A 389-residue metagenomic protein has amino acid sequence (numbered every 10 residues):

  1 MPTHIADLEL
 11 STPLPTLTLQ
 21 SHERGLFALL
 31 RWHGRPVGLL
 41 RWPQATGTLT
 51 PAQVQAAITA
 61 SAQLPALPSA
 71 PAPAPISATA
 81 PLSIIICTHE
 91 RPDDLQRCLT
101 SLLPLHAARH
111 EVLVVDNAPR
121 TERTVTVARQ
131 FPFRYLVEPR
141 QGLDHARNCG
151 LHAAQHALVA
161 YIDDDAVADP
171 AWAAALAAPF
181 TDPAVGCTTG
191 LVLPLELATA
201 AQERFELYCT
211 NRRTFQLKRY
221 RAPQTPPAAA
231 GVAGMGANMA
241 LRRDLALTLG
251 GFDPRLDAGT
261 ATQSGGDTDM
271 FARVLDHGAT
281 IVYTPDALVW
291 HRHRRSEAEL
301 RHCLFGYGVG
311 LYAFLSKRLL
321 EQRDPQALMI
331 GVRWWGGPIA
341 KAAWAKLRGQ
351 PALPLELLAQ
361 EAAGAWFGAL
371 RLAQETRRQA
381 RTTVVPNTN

Functional and structural regions predicted by a protein language model:
P2-R24, A28-L40, Q44-S101: N-proximal low-complexity "stem/linker" segments adjacent to membrane-targeting elements
T100-R109: Short, acidic, metal-binding catalytic loop of nucleotide-sugar glycosyltransferases
T124, E138-A154: Glycine-rich, basic loop-to-helix element that forms the pyrophosphate-binding segment of sugar-nucleotide handling
V159: Short aromatic/hydrophobic "clamp" motif used to bind/position activated sugar donors
A171-Y208: Conserved donor NDP-sugar-binding/catalytic core segment of glycosyltransferases
G190, Y208-G231: Short, flexible, basic/aromatic active-site loop/helix in glycosyltransferases
A233-G250, R255-A287: A short, conserved alpha-helix in the catalytic core of glycosyltransferases
C303-V309, R323-N389: Non-catalytic, C-terminal membrane-associated alpha-helical segments of glycosyltransferases
